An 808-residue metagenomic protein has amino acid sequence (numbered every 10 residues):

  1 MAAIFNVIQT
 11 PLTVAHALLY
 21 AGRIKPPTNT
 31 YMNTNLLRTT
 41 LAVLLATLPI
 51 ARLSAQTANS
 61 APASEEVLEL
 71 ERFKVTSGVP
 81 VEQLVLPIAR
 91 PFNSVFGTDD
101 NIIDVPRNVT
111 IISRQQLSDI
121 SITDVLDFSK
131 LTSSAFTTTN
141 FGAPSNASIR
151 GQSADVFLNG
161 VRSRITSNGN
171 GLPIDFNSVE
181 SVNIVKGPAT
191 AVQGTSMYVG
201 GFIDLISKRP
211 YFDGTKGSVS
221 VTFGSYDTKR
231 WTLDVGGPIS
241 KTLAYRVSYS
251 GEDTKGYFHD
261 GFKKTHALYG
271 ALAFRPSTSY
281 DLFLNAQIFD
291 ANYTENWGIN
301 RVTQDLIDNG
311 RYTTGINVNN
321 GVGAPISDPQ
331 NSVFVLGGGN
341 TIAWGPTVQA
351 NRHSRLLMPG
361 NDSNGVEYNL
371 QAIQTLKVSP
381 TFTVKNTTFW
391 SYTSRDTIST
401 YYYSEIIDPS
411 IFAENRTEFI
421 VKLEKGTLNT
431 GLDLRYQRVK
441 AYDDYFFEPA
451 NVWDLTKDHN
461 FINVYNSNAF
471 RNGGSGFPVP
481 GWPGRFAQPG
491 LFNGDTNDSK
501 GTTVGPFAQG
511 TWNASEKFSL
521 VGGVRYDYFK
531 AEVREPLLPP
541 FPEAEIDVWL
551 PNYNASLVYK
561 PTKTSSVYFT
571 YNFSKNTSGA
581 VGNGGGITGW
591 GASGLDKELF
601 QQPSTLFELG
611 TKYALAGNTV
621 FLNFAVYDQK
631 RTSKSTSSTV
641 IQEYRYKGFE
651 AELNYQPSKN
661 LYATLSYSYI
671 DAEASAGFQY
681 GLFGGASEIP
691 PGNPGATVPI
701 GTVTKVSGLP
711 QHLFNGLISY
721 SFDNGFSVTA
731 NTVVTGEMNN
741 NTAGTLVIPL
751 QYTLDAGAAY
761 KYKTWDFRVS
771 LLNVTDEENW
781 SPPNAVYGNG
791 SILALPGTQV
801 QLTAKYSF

Functional and structural regions predicted by a protein language model:
A3-I120, L126-S134, L370, Y655: N-terminal Sec signal peptide and the immediately downstream disordered periplasmic leader that contains the TonB box
E71-G214, L609: Acidic, small-polar-rich N-terminal luminal/periplasmic segments of exported/outer-membrane proteins
N177-E180, V192-Y269, P276-L282, Y368 (+1 more regions): Outer-membrane beta-barrel translocator/receptor signature
A273, S279-K377, T387, D396-Y401 (+3 more regions): Acidic/polar loop-and-plug regions of large Gram-negative outer-membrane beta-barrel proteins
R275, K425-Q437, Y442, N497-K630 (+5 more regions): Structural signature of Gram-negative outer-membrane beta-barrels, strongest in the C-terminal barrel of TonB-dependent
E367-T393, I407-R534, K560: Face-selective signature of the C-terminal outer-membrane beta-barrel domain
E516-S519, T619-T632, V640-A743, T775-E778 (+1 more regions): Gram-negative outer-membrane beta-barrel transporters
V734-N741, A759-F808: C-terminal beta-signal and adjacent terminal beta-strands/loops of Gram-negative outer-membrane beta-barrel proteins
